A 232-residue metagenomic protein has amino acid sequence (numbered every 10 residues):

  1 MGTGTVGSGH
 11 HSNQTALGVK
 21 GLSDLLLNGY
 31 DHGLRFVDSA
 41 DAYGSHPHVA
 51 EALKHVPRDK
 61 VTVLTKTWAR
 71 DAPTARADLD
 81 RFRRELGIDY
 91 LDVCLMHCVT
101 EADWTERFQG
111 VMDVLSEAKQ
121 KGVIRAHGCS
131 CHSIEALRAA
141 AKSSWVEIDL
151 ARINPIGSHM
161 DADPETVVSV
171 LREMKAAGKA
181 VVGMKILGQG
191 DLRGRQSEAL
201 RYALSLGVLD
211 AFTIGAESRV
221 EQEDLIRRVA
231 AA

Functional and structural regions predicted by a protein language model:
M1-D59, Y202: N-terminal binding-site loop/beta-alpha segment at the start of enzyme catalytic domains that lines or forms
M1-T3, G29, V37, V49 (+7 more regions): Conserved, mostly hydrophobic/aromatic
G2-G21, V93-D103, K185-G194: Glycine-rich phosphate-binding "P-loop"
S12-G29, A72-G87, H132-A141, G194-Y202: Short, acidic/polar
D31, A50-K60, D80-D89, A140-W145 (+2 more regions): Acidic (Asp/Glu)-rich catalytic clusters
D59-P73, V93-V99: A short, structured active-site edge motif that brings together acidic residues
R76-H97, E117-K121: CE4/NodB-like, metal-dependent polysaccharide N-deacetylase domain that modifies extracellular/periplasmic N-acetylated
V99-A232: Beta/alpha (TIM)-barrel catalytic core signal, keyed to glycine-rich beta->alpha loops juxtaposed to Asp/Glu that bind
